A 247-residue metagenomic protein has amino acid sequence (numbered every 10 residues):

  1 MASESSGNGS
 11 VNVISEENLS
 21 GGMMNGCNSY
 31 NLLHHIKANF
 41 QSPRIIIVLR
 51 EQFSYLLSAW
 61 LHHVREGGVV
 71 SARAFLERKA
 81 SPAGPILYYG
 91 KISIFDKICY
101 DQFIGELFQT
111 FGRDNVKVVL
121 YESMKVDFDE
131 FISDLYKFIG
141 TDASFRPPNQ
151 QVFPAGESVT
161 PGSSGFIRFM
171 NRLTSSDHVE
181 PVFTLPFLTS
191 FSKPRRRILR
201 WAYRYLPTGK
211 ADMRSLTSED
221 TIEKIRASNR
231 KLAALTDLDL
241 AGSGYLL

Functional and structural regions predicted by a protein language model:
M1-L247: Anion-recognition interface
